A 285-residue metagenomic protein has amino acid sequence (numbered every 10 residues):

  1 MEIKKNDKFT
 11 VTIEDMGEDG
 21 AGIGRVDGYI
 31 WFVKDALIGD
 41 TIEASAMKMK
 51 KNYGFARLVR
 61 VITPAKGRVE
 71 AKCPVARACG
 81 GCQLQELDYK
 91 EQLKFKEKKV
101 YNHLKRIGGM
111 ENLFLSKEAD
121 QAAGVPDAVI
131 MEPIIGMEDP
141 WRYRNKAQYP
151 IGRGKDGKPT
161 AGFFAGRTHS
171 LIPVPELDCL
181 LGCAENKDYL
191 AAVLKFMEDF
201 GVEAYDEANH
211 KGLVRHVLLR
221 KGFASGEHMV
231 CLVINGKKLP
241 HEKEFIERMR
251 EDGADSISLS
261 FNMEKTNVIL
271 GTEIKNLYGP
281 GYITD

Functional and structural regions predicted by a protein language model:
M1-D285: Accessory RNA-recognition modules of RNA-modification enzymes
